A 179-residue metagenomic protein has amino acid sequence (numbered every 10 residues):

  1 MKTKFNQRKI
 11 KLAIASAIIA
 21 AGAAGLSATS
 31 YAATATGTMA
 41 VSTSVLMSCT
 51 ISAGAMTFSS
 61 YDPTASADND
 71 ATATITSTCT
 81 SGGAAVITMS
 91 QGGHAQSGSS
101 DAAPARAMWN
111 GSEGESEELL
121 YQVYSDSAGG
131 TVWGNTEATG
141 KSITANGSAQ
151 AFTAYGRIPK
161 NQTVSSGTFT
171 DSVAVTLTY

Functional and structural regions predicted by a protein language model:
T3-S16: Bacterial N-terminal signal peptides that target proteins for export
N6-K9, G25-S27, T38-M39: Short helix-onset patch at the extreme N-terminus, typifying the N->h transition of secretory signal peptides
A20-Y31: C-terminal segment of classical bacterial N-terminal signal peptides
Y31-E113, T139-Y179: N-terminal small/polar-rich segments of proteins
S90-G92, Q122-D126: Predominantly extracellular/luminal cell-surface or secreted proteins
E117-Y121: Extracellular/luminal ectodomains and secreted, surface-exposed scaffolds of diverse proteins
T131-A138: Solvent-exposed adhesion/ligand-recognition segments of exported proteins
